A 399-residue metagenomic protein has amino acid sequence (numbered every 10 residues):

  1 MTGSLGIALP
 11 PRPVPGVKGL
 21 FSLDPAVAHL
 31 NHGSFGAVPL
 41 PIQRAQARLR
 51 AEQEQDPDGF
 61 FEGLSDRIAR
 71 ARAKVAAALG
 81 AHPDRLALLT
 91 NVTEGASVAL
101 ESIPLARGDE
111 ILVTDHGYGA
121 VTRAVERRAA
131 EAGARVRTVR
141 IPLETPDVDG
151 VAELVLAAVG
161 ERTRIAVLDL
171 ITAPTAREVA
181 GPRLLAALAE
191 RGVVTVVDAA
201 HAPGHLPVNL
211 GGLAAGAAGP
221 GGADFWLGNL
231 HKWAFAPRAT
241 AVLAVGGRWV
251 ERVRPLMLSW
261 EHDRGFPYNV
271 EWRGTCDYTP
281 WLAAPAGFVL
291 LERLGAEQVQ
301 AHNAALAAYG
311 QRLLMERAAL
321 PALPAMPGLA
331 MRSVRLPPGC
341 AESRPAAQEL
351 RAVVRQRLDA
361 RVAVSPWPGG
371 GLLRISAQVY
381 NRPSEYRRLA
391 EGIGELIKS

Functional and structural regions predicted by a protein language model:
T2, S343, A352-S399: PLP-dependent enzyme catalytic core of the Aspartate aminotransferase-like
D24-A26, S34-S65: Glycine-rich phosphate-binding segment of PLP-dependent enzymes
D56-E94, N303: Conserved N-terminal alpha-helix of the aminotransferase class I/II PLP-enzyme fold
P57-G63, Y268-R312: Structural signature of PLP-dependent enzymes
S102-R123, R135, A346: Conserved PLP-anchoring active-site segment centered on the Schiff-base-forming lysine
R135-R137, P146-G204: Active-site phosphate-binding strand-loop segment of PLP-dependent enzymes
A215-E261: Active-site PLP attachment segment
A301-A308, R317-R357: Conserved PLP-binding catalytic core of the aspartate aminotransferase-like
